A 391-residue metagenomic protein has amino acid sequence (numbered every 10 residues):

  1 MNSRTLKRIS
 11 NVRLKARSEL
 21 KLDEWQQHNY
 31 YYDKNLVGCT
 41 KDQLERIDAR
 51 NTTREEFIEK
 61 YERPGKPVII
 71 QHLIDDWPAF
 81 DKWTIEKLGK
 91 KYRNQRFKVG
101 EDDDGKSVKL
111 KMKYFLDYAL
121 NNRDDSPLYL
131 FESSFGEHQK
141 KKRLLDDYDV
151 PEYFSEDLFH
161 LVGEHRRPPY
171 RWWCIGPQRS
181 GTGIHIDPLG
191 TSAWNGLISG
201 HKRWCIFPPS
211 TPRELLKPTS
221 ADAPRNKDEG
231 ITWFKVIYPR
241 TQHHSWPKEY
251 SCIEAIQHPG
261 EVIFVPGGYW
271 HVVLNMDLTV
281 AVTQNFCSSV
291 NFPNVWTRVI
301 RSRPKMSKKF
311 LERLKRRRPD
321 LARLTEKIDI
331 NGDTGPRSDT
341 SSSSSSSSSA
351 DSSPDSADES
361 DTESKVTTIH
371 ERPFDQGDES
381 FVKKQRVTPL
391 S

Functional and structural regions predicted by a protein language model:
M1-V262, L274-S391: N-terminal accessory scaffold of Fe(II)-dependent oxygenases
Y269-H271: Short, charged beta-turn/beta-strand-edge "cap" motif at the junction between a beta-strand and an adjacent loop
